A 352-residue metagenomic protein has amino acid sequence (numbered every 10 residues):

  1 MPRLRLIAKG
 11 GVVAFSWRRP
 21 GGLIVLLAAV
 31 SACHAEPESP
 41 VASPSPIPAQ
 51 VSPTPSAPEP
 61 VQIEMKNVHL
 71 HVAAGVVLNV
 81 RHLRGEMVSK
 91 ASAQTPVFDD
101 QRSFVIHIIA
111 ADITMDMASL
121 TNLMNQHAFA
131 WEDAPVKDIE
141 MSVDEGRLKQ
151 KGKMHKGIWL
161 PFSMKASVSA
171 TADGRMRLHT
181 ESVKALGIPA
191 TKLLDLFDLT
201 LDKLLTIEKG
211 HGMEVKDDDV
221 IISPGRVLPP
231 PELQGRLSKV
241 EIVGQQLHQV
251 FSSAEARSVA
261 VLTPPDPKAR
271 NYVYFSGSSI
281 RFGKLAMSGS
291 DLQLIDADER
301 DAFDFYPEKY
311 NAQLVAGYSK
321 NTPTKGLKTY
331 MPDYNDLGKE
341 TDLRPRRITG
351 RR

Functional and structural regions predicted by a protein language model:
L4-G22: Bacterial N-terminal signal peptides that target proteins for export
V12, L27, S39-V41: Compositionally biased, low-complexity segments
L23-I24, I63: Extended, compositionally biased low-complexity polar/Lys-Gly-rich tracts and adjacent boundary/linker regions are
S31-A32: C-terminal motif of bacterial Sec signal peptides marking the signal peptidase cleavage site
P40-R352: Extracellular/lumenal and peripheral-membrane lipid-interaction modules
